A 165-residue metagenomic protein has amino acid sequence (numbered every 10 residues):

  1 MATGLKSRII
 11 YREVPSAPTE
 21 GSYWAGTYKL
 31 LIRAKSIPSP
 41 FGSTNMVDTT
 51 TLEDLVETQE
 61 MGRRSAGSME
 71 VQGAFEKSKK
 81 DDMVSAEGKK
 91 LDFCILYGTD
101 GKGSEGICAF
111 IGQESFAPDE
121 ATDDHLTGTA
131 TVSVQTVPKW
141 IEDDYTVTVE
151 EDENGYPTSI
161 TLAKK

Functional and structural regions predicted by a protein language model:
M1-G4, S133, V137-K165: Viral virion structural and adsorption modules
M1-Q72, G112-H125: Solvent-exposed edge beta-strands and adjacent loop segments that serve as assembly or binding interfaces
R12, L31-P40, L96, Q135 (+2 more regions): A structural detector for beta-sheet-dominated domains
S16-S22, G103-A109, A163: Surface-exposed, hydrophilic segments of mature proteins
A17, E76-S78, V137: Acidic glycine-/aspartate-rich tracts in secreted/extracellular proteins
Y23, D82-M83, D143, S159: A short, polar/proline- and glycine-enriched secondary-structure boundary/capping micro-motif
E57-K102: Structured, beta-strand-rich domain cores that present glycine/charged loop surfaces used to bind extended ligands
L96-D143: Short beta-strand and beta-hairpin "edge-sheet" elements
